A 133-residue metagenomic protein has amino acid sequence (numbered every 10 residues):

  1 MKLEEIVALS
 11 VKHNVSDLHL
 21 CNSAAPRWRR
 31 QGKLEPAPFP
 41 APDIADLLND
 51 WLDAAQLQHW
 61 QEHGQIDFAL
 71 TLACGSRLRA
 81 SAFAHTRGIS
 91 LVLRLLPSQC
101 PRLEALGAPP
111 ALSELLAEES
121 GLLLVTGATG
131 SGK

Functional and structural regions predicted by a protein language model:
M1-A128: N-terminal "pre-motor" subdomain/linker immediately upstream of P-loop NTPase catalytic cores
G132: Conserved glycine(s) of the Walker
